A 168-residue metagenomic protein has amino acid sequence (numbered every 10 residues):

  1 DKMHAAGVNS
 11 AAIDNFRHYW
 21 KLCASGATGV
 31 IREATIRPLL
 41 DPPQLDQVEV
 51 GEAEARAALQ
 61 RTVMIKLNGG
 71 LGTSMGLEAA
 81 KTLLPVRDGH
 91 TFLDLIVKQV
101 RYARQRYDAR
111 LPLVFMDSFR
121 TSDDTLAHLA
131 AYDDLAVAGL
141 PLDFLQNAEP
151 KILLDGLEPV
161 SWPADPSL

Functional and structural regions predicted by a protein language model:
D1-Q47: Low-complexity, highly charged intrinsically disordered N-terminal segments that act as targeting/localization
L39-V63, L77-L168: Domain-scale recognition of functional cores that engage charged ligands
M64-N68: Beta-strand elements within well-structured catalytic alpha/beta cores of enzymes that handle phosphate/sulfate esters
G69-S74: Conserved adenylation A10 loop of the ANL superfamily
